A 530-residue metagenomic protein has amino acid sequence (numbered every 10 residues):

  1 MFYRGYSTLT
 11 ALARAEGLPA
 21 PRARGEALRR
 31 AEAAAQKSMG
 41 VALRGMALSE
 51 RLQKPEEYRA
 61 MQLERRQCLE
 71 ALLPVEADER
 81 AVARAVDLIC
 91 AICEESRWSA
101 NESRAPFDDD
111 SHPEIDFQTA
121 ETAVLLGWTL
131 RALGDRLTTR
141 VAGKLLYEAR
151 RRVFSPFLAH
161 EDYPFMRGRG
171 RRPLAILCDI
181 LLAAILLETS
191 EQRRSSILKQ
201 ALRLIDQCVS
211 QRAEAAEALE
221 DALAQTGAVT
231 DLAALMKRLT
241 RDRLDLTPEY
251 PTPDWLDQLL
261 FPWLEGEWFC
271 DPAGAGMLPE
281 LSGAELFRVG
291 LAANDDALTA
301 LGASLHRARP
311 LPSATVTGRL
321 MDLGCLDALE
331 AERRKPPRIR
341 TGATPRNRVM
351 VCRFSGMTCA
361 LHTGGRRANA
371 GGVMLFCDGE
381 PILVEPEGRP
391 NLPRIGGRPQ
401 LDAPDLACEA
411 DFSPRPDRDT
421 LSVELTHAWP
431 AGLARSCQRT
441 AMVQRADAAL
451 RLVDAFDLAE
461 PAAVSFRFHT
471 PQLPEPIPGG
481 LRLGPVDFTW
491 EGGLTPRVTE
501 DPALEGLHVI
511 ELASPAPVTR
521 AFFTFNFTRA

Functional and structural regions predicted by a protein language model:
M1-V41, A71-P74: Extreme N-terminal leader/anchor segments
A27-R30, A34, R51, R84 (+4 more regions): Charge-rich, solvent-exposed alpha-helical interaction surfaces
M39-Q62: Hydrophobic transmembrane alpha-helices
Y58-L260: Aromatic-lined, polymer-binding surfaces characteristic of secreted/periplasmic polysaccharide-degrading enzymes
S103-A105, P164-R171, E267-A275, G302-A303 (+1 more regions): Short coil/turn segments at secondary-structure boundaries
A105, A120, E387-A530: CBM-like, beta-strand-rich accessory domains located in the C-terminal region of large, secreted polysaccharide-active
R169-R172, D221-A222, R366-G372, E385-P390: Histidine-centered active-site/metal-ligand motif
A224-L383: Carbohydrate-active enzyme catalytic cores, enriched for enzymes that act on polyanionic acidic polysaccharides
